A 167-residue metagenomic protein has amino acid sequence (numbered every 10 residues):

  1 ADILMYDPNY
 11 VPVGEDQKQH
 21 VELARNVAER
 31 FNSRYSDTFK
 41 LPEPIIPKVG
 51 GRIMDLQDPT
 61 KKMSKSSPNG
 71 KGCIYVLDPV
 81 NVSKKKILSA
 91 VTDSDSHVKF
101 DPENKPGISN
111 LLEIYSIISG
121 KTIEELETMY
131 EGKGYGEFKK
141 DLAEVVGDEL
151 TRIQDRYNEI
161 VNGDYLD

Functional and structural regions predicted by a protein language model:
A1: Internal, well-ordered alpha/beta segment that forms a basic, Gly-enriched binding/recognition surface
L4-Q17, N162: Conserved alpha/beta enzyme-core scaffolds, especially Rossmann-like or related mixed alpha/beta domains that build
Q19, R25-D167: Conserved nucleotide- and phosphate/pyrophosphate-binding catalytic cores in adenylate/nucleotidyl-handling enzymes
